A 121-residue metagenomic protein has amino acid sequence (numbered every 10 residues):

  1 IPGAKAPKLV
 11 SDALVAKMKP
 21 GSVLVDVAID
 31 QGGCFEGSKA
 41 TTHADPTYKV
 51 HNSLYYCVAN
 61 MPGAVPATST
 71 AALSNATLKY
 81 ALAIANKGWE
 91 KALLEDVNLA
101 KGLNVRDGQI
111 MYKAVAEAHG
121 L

Functional and structural regions predicted by a protein language model:
I1-H51: Rossmann-like adenosine-cofactor binding region
I29, G33-L121: Adenosine-phosphate binding glycine-rich loop
